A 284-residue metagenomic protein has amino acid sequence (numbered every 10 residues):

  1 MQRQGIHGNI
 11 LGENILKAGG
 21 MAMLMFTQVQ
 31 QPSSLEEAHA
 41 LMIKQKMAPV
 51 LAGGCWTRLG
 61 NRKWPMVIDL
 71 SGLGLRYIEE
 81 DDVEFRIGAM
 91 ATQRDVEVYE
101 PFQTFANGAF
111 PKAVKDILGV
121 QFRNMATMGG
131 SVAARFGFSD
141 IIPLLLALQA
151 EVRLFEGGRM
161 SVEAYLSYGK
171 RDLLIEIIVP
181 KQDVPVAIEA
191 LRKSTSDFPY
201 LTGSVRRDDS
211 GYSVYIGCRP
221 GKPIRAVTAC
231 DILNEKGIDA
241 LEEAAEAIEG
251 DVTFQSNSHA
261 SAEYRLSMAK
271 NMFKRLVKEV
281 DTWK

Functional and structural regions predicted by a protein language model:
Q2-K284: C-terminal structural segment of proteins
